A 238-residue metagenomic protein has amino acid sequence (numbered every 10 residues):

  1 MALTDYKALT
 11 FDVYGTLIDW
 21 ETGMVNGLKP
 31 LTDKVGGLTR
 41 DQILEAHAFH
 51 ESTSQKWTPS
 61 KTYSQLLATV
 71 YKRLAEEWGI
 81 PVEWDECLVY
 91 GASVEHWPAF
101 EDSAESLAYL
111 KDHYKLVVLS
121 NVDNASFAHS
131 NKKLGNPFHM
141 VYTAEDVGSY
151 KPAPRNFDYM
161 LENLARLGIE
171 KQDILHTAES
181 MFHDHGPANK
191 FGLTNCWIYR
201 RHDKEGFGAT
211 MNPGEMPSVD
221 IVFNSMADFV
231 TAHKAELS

Functional and structural regions predicted by a protein language model:
M1-L9, E21, V35, R40 (+3 more regions): Asp-based, Mg2+/Mn2+-dependent phosphohydrolase catalytic module
A2-E101, A108, D112: N-terminal helical cap/lid subdomain that shapes the substrate entry/recognition surface in HAD-like hydrolases
F100-S103, H185: Nucleotide-sugar-dependent glycosyltransferases with a strong bias toward membrane-associated enzymes that transfer
